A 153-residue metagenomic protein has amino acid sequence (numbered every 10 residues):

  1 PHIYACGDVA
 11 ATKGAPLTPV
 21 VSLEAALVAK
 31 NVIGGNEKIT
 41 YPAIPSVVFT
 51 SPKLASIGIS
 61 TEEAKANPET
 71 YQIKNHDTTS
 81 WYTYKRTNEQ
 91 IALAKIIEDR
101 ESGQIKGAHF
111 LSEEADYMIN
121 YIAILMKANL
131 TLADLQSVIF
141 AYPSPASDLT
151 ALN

Functional and structural regions predicted by a protein language model:
P1-I3, E98-D99: Acidic-glycine-rich active-site phosphate/pyrophosphate-binding loop
H2, C6-E63, D134, P145-N153: A conserved FAD-binding loop/helix module that cradles the flavin
I33, T50-S60, K65-N153: Flexible, glycine-rich terminal cap/loop adjacent to redox cofactors in electron-transfer oxidoreductases
